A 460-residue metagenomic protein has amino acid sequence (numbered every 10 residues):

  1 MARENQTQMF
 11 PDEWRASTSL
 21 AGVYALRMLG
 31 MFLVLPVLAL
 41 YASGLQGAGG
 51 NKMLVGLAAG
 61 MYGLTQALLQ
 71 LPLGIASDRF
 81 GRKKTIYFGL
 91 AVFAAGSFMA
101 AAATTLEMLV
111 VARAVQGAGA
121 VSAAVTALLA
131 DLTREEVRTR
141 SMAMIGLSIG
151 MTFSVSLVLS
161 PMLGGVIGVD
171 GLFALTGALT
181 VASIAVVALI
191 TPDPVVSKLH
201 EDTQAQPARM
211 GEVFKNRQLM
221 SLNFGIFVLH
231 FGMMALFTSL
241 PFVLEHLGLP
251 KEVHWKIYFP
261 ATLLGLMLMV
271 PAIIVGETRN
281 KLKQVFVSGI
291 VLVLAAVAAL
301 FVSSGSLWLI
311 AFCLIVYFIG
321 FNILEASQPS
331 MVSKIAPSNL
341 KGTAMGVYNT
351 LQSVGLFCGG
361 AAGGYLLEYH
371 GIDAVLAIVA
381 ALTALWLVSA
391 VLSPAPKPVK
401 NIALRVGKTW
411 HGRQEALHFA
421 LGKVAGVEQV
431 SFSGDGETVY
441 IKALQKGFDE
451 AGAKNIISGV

Functional and structural regions predicted by a protein language model:
A2-W14, P192-N223: Juxtamembrane intracellular "pre-TM" segments in multi-pass secondary transporters
L57-L73, F259-P271: Central cavity-lining transmembrane alpha-helices of secondary-active solute carriers, predominantly the Major
L68-T104: Conserved MFS/SLC helix-loop-helix module at the cytosolic interface between two early adjacent transmembrane helices
L69-G81, L268-K281, L367: Helix-to-loop junctions at the C-terminal end of transmembrane segments in multipass secondary transporters
R79-G89, T278-I290: Cytoplasmic membrane-interface "Motif A"-like loop-to-helix N-cap segments of 12-TM Major Facilitator Superfamily
A91-T104, V291-G305: C-terminal ends and interior cores of transmembrane alpha-helices in multi-pass membrane transporters/permeases
A112-G150: Cytoplasmic helix-loop-helix junction between adjacent transmembrane helices in 12-TM secondary transporters
A178-S197, W386-P394: C-terminal membrane-cytosol helix-exit motif in multi-pass small-molecule transporters
